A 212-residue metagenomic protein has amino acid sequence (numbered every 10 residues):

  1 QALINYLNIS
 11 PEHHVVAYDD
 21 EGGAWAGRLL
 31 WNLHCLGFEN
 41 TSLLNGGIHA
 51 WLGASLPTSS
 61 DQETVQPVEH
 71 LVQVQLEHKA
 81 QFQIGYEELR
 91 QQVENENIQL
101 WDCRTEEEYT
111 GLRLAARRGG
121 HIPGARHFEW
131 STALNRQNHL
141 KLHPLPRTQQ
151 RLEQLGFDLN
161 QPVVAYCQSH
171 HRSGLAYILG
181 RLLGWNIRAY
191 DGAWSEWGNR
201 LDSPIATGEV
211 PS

Functional and structural regions predicted by a protein language model:
Q1-E87, Q92, R113, R172-R188 (+1 more regions): Thiolate-centered catalytic microenvironments shared by cysteine-dependent enzyme domains
Q1-S10, E88-L155, L159, N199 (+2 more regions): Positively charged, proline/Ser/Thr-rich regional signature most characteristic of the Rhodanese/CDC25-like
V16, Q99-W101, V164: Conserved beta-strand elements of the Class I
E39-N40, N97-I98, Q161-V163: Short active-site oxyanion
N40-S42, Q99, G124-R126, N186-R188 (+1 more regions): Conserved beta-strand segments of alpha/beta enzyme cores
L56-S60, L142, P204-A206: Short, surface-exposed amphipathic charged segments that create phosphate/polyanion-binding patches used for binding
C167: Short cysteine clusters
N186-S212: Cysteine-dependent PTP/DSP-like catalytic domain, specifically the C-terminal lobe
